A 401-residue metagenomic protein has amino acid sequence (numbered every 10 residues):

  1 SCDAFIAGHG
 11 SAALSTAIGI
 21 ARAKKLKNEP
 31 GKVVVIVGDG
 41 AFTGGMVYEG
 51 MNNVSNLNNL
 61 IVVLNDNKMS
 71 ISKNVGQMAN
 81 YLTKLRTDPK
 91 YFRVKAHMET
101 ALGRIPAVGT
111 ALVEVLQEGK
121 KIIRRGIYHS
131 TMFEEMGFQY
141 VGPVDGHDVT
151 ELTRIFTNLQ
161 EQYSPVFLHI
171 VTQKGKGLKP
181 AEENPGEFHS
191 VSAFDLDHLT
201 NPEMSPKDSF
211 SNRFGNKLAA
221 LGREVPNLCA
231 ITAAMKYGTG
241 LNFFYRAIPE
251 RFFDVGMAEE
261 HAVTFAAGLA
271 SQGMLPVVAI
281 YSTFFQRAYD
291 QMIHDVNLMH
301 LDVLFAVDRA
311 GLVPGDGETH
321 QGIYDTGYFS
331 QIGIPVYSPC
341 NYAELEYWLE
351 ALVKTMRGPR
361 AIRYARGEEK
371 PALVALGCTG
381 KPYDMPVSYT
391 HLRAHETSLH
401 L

Functional and structural regions predicted by a protein language model:
S1-L14, V37-G38, V144-G146, A233-A234 (+4 more regions): Active-site nucleophile and cofactor-binding loops and adjacent substrate-binding regions of central metabolic enzymes
S1-L57, N227-L228, T232-A233, L241-N242: Cofactor-binding active-site loop characterized by glycine-rich and histidine/acidic residues
G45-M51, S72-Q77, T83, T153-I155 (+9 more regions): Short acidic, glycine/serine/threonine-rich loops at helix termini
L57-N65, L298-R309: A glycine-rich helix N-cap at a beta->alpha junction
K68-R213: Long, well-ordered, tryptophan-enriched scaffold segments
K84-R86, I122, G186-F210, Y328 (+1 more regions): Conformationally flexible catalytic loops at phosphate/diphosphate-handling active centers
T172-K174, L178-F285, Q291-L298, P382-Y383: Non-catalytic terminal/interface segments that mediate subunit docking, oligomerization, and allosteric communication
T390-T397: Conserved small/polar residues in nucleotide/adenosyl-binding loops
